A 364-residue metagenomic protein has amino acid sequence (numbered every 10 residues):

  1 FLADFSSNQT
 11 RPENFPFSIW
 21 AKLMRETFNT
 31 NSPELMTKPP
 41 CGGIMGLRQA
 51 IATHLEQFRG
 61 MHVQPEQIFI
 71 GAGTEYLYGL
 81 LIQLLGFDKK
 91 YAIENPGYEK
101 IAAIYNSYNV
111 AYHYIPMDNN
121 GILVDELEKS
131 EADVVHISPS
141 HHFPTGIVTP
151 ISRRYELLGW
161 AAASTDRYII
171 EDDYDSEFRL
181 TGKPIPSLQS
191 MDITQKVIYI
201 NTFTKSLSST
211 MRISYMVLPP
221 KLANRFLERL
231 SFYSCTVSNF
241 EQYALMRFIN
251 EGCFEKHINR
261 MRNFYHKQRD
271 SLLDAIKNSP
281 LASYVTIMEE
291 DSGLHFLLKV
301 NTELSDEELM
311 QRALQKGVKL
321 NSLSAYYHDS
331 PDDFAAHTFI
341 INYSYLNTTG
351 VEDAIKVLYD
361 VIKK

Functional and structural regions predicted by a protein language model:
F1-C41, Q315-V318: N-terminal "arm"/small-domain region of PLP-dependent enzymes with the aminotransferase-like
M24-D166, S176-E177, K183-M191, Q195-I198 (+1 more regions): Conserved core of the PLP fold type I
I193-N263: Conserved core segment of the aminotransferase class I/II
L218, L297-E303, L320-V361: Conserved PLP-binding active-site segment of the aspartate aminotransferase-like
R262-L273, V285-K299, Q311: Conserved glycine-rich beta-strand-loop-beta hairpin in the small C-terminal domain of fold type I
I276-M288, L298-T302, Y326-H328: Cytosolic nucleotide-binding catalytic cores of signal-transduction proteins
L309-L314, I355-Y359: Short amphipathic alpha-helices in soluble, non-transmembrane regions that often serve as interface/regulatory elements
